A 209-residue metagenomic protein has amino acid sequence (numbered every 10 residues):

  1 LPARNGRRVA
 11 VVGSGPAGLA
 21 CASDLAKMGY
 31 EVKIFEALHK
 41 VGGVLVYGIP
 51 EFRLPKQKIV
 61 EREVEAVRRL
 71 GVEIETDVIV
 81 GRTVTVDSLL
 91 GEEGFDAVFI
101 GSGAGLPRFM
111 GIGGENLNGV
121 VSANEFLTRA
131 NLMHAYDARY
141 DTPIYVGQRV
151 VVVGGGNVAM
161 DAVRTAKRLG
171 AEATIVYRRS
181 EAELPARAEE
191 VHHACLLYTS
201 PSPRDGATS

Functional and structural regions predicted by a protein language model:
L1-K33, A37-K40, L45-R53, I59 (+3 more regions): Fe-S ferredoxin-like electron-transfer domains and their immediately adjacent linker/connector regions across
L1-R8, I100-V121, L127, D141-P143 (+1 more regions): Ferredoxin-type iron-sulfur electron-transfer modules and their immediate structural context
A10-F35, E75-G91, S102, L106-R108 (+1 more regions): Rossmann-like dinucleotide/flavin-binding elements
L38-G42, V46-E51, K56, D77 (+5 more regions): Generic secondary-structure boundary/loop-capping signal
V44-F95, R187-L197: N-terminal Rossmann-like dinucleotide/flavin-binding domain of flavoprotein oxidoreductases that bind FAD/FMN
R69, E115-L117, R168-G170, L196: Short, well-ordered coil/turn elements that cap or connect secondary structure elements
Y198-P203: Conserved small/polar residues in nucleotide/adenosyl-binding loops
G206-S209: N-terminal low-complexity segments that are often proline-rich with Ser/Thr-Pro
